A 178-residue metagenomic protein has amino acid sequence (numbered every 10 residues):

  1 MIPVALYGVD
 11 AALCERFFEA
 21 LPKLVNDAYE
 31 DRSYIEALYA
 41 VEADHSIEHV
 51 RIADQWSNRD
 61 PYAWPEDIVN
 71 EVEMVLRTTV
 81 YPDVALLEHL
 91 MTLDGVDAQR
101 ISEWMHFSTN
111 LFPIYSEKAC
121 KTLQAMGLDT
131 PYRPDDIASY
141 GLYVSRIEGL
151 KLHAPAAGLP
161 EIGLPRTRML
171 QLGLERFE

Functional and structural regions predicted by a protein language model:
M1-V50, D54, S116-E178: C-terminal accessory module of base-excision DNA glycosylases/AP lyases that mediates lesion recognition and DNA
E48-D94: Helix-hairpin-helix/helix-loop-helix acidic hairpins
Y62, F112, F177-E178: Short helix-capping/linker segments at secondary-structure and domain boundaries
D94, S108, L123-G127: Short, well-ordered alpha-helical segments in soluble proteins
D97-A98: Small-residue hinge/turn detector
E103: Cytochrome P450 catalytic-core helices
H106-E117: Catalytic Zn2+-binding segment of zinc metalloproteases
